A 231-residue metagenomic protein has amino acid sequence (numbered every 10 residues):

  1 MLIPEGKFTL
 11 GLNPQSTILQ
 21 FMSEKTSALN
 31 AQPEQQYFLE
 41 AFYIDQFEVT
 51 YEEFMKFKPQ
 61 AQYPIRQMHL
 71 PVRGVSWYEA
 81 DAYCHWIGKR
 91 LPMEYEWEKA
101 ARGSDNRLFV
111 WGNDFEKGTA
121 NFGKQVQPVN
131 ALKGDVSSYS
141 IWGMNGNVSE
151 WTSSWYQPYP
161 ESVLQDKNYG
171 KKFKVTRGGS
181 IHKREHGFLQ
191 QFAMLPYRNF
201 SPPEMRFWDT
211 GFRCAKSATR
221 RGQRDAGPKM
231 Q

Functional and structural regions predicted by a protein language model:
M1-Y63, S76, G146: A short glycine-rich, aromatic-capped structural motif
G6, S104, S217-R220: Short loop segments at secondary-structure junctions
T9, Y63-N199, P203, W208 (+1 more regions): Functional-site microenvironments in short loops/helix caps that host divalent-cation chemistry
P14-Q15, E185, T219-Q231: Low-complexity, Gly/Pro
T17-L19, S27, F115, A215-A218 (+1 more regions): Residue-level detector of intrinsically disordered/flexible regions characterized by low predicted structural confidence
F207-R224: Short, structured beta-strand segments at or near domain termini in extracellular proteins/domains
